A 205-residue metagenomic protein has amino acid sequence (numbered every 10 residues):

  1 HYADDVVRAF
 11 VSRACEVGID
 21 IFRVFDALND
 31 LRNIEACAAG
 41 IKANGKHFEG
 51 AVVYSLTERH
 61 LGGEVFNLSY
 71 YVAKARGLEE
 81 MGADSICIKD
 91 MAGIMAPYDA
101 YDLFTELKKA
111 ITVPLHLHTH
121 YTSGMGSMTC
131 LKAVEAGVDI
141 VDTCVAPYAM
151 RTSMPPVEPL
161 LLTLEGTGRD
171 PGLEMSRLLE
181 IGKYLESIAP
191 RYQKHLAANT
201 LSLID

Functional and structural regions predicted by a protein language model:
H1-R23, A27-D205: Catalytic cores and adjacent flexible loops of soluble metabolic enzymes that perform enolate/carbanion chemistry on
